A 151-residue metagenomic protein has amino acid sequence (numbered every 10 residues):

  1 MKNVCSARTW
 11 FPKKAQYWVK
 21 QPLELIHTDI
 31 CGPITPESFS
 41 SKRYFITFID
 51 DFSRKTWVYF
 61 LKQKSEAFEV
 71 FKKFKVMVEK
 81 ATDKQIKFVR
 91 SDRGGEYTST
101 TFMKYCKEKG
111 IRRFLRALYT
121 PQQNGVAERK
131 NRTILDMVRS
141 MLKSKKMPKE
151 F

Functional and structural regions predicted by a protein language model:
M1-F151: Anionic group-binding determinants
